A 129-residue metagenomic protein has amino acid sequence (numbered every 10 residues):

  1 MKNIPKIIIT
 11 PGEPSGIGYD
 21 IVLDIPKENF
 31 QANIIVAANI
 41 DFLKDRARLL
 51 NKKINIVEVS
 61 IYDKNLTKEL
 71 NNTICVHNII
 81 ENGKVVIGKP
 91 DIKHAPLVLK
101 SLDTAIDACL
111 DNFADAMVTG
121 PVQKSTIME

Functional and structural regions predicted by a protein language model:
M1-E129: Contiguous, glycine/small-aliphatic-enriched amphipathic segments in soluble metabolic enzymes
